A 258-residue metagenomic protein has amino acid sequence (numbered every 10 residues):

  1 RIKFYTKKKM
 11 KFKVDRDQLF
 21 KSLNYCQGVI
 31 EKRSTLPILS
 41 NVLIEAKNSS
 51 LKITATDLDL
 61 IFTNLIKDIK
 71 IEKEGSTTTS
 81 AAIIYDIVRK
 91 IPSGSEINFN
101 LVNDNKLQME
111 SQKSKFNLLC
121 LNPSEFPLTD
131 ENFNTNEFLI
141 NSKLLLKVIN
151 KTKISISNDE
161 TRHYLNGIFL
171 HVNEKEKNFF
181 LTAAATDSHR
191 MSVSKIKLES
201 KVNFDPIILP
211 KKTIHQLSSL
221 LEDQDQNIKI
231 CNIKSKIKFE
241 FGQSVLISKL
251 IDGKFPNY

Functional and structural regions predicted by a protein language model:
I2-Y258: Structural preference for solvent-exposed beta-strand-turn elements and adjacent flexible terminal/loop segments within
